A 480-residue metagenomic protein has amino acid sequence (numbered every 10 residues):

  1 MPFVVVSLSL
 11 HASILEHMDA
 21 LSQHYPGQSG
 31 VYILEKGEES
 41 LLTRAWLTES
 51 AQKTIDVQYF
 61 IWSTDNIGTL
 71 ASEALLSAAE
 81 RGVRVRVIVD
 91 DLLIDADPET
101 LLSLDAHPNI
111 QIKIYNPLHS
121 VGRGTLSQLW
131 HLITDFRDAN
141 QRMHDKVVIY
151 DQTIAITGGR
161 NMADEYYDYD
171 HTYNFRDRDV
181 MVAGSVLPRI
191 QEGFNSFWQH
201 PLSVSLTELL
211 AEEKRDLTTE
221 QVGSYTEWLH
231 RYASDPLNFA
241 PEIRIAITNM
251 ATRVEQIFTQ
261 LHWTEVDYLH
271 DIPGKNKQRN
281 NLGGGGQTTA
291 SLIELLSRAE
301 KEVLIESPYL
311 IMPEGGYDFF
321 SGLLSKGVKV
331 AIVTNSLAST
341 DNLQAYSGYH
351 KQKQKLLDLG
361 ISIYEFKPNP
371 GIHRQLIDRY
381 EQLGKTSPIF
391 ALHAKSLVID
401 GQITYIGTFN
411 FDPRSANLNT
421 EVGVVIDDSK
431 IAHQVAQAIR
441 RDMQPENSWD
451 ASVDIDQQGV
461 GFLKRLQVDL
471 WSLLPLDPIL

Functional and structural regions predicted by a protein language model:
M1-P2: Sec-dependent signal peptide recognition, specifically the positively charged N-region followed immediately by
V5-K146, Y150-L480: Charged, low-complexity intrinsically disordered terminal segments
